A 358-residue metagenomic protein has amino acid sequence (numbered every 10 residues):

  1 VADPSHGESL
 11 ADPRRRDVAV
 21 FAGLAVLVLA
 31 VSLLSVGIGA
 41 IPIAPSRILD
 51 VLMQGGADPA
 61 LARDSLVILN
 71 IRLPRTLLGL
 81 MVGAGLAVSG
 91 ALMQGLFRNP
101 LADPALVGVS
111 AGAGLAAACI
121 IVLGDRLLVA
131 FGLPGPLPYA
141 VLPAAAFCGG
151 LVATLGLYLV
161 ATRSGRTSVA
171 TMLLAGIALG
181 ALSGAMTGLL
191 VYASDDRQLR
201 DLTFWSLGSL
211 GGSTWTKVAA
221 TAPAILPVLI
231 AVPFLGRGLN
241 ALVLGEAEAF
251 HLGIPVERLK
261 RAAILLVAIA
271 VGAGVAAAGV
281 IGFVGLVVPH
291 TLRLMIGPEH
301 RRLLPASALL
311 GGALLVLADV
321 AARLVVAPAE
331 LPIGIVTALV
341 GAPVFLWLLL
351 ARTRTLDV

Functional and structural regions predicted by a protein language model:
A2-V358: Alpha-helical transmembrane segments in inner-membrane proteins
